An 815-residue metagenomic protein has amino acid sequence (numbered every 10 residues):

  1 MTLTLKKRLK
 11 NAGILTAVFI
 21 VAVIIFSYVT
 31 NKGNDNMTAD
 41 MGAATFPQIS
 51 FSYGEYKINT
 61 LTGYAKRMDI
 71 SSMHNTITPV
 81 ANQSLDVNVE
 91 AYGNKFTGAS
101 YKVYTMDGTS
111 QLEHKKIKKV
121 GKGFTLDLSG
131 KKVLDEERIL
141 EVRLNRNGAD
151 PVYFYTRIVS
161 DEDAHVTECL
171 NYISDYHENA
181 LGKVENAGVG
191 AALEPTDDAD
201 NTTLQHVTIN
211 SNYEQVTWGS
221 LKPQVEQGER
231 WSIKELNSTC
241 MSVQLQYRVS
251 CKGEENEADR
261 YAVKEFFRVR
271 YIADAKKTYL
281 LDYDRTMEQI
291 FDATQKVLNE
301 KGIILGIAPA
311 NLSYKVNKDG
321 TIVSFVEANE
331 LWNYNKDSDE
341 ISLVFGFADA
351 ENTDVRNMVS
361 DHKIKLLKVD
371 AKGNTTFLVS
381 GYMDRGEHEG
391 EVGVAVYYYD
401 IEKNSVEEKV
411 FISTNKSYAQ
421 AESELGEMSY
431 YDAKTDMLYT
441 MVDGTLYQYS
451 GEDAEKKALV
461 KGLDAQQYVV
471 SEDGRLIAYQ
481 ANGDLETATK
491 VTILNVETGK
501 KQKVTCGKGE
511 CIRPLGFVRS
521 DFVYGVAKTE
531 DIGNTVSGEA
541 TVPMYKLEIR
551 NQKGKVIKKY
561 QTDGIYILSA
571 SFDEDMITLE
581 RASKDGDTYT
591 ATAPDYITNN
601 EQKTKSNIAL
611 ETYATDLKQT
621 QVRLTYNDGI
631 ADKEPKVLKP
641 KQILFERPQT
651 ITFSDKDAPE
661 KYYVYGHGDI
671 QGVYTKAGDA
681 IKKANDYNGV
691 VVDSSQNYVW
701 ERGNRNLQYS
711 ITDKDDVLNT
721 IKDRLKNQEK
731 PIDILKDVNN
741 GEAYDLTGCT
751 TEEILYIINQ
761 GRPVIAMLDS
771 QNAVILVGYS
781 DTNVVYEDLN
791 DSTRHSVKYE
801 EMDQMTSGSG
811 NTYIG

Functional and structural regions predicted by a protein language model:
T2-I20: N-terminal Sec-pathway targeting helices
A17-F19, V23, S27-D35, S71-D86 (+6 more regions): Surface-exposed, charged secondary-structure patches
T30-I49: Ser/Thr/Pro/Gly-rich low-complexity linker/stalk segments immediately outside membranes or between
A44-T45, S50-K102, T109-S110, E137-L221 (+14 more regions): Core segments of small alpha/beta cavity-forming domains
E113-K116, D282-Y283, I341-A350, V406-T414 (+3 more regions): Beta-propeller fold detector
C240-K277, D284: Exposed beta-sheet edge and beta->alpha loop/turn motif
K336-D339, I401-K403, S450-A454, N495-G499 (+1 more regions): Short loop/turn segments that connect beta-strands within beta-propeller blades
S710-G815: Conserved active-site-adjacent core of cysteine acyl-enzyme catalytic domains
